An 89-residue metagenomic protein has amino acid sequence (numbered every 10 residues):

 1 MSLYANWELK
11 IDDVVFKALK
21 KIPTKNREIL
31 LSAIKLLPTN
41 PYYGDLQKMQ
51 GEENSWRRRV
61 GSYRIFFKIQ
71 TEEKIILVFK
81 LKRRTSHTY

Functional and structural regions predicted by a protein language model:
M1-L9, K17, K21, E28 (+3 more regions): Enriched for short, Lys/Arg-rich terminal
D12: PIN/NYN-family metal-dependent endoribonuclease catalytic core
R27, L31-I34: Short, well-structured alpha-helical segments
I34-R58: A short, surface-exposed loop/turn module that caps and links secondary-structure elements
